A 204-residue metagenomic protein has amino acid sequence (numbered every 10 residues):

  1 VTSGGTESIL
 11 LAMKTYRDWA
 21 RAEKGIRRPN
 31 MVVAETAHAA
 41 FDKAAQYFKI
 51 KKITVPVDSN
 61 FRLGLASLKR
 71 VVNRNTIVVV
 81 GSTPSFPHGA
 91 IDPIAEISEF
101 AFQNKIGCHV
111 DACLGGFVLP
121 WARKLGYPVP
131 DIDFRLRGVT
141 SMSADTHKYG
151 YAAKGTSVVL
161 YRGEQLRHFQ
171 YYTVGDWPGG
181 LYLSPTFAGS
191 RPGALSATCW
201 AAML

Functional and structural regions predicted by a protein language model:
V1-G25, A40-A44: Conserved beta-loop-alpha segment that forms the PLP phosphate-binding cup at the N-terminus of a helix
V1-T6, V33-E35, S82: Active-site nucleophile and cofactor-binding loops and adjacent substrate-binding regions of central metabolic enzymes
L11-K14, D42-Y47, A90-P93, V118-L125 (+2 more regions): Short acidic, glycine/serine/threonine-rich loops at helix termini
V32-K49: Substrate-binding/gating loop at the entrance of the active-site cleft, primarily in PLP-dependent aminotransferase-like
A37, S85, L114-G116, K148: Active-site-proximal loop/turn and secondary-structure-junction residues that shape catalytic pockets, frequently
L63-A112: Active-site phosphate-binding strand-loop segment of PLP-dependent enzymes
K124-L204: Active-site C-terminal subdomain of aminotransferase-like
